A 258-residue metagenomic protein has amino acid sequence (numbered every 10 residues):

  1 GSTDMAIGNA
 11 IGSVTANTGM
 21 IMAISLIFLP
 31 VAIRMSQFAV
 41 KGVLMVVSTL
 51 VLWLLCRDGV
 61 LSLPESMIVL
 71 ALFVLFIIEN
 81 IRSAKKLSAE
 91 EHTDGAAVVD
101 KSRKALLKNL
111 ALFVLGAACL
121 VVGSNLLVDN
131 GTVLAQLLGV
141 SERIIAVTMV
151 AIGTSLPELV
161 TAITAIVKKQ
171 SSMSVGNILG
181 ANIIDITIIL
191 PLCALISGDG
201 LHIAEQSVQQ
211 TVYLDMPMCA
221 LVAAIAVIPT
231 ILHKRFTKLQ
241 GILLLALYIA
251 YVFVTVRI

Functional and structural regions predicted by a protein language model:
G1-I258: Hydrophobic alpha-helical segments, chiefly the membrane-spanning helices and signal/signal-anchor peptides
